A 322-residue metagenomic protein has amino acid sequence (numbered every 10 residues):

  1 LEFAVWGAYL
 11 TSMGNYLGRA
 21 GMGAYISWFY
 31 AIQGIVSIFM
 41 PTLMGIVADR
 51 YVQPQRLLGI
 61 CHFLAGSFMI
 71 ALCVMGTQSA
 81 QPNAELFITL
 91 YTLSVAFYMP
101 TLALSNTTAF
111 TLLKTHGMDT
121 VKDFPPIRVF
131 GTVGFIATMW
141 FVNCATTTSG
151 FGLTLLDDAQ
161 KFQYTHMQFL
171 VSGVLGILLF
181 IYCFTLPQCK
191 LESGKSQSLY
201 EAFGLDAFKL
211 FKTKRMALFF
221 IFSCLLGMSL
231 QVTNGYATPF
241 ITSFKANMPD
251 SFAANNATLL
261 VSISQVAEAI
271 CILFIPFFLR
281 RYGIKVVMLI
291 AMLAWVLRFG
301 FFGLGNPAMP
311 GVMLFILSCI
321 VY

Functional and structural regions predicted by a protein language model:
L1-I38, R215-S262: Helix-loop boundary and gating motifs at the non-cytosolic
G21-I32, K122-F130, F162-L170, K245-A269 (+1 more regions): Loop-to-transmembrane helix entry
F39-Q53, T146, I270-I284: Helix-to-loop junctions at the C-terminal end of transmembrane segments in multipass secondary transporters
F63-Q81, L293-A308: C-terminal ends and interior cores of transmembrane alpha-helices in multi-pass membrane transporters/permeases
L90-F130: Cytoplasmic helix-loop-helix junction between adjacent transmembrane helices in 12-TM secondary transporters
H166-F184: Symmetry-related core transmembrane helices of the 12-TM Major Facilitator Superfamily/SLC fold
P187-F220, A246-M248: Juxtamembrane intracellular "pre-TM" segments in multi-pass secondary transporters
V286-Y322: C-terminal transmembrane helical hairpin of 12-TM major facilitator-type secondary transporters
